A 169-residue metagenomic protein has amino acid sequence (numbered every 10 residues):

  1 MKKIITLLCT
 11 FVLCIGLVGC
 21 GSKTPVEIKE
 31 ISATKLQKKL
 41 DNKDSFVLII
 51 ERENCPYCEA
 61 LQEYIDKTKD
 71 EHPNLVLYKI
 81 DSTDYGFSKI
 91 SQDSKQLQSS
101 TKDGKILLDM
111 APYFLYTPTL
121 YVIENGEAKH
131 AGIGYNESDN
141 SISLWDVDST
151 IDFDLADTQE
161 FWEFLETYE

Functional and structural regions predicted by a protein language model:
M1-I4: Positively charged n-region of N-terminal signal peptides that target proteins for export
G16-G19: C-terminal motif of bacterial Sec signal peptides marking the signal peptidase cleavage site
G21-K23: Bacterial signal peptide processing site
E27-T34, S99-K102: Short acidic-hydrophobic, aromatic-tinged amphipathic segments that line or gate anion-handling sites
Q37-Y78: Local sequence-structure signature of Cys/Sec-based thiol-disulfide redox active-site neighborhoods
E53-Y57, T83-F87, A128-K129: Solvent-exposed loop/turn segments at secondary-structure junctions within structured extracellular/periplasmic domains
P73-D103: Thiol-based oxidoreductase modules, predominantly thioredoxin-like and allied folds used for disulfide exchange
M110-E169: Non-catalytic, surface beta->alpha helical segment in thiol-disulfide oxidoreductase systems
